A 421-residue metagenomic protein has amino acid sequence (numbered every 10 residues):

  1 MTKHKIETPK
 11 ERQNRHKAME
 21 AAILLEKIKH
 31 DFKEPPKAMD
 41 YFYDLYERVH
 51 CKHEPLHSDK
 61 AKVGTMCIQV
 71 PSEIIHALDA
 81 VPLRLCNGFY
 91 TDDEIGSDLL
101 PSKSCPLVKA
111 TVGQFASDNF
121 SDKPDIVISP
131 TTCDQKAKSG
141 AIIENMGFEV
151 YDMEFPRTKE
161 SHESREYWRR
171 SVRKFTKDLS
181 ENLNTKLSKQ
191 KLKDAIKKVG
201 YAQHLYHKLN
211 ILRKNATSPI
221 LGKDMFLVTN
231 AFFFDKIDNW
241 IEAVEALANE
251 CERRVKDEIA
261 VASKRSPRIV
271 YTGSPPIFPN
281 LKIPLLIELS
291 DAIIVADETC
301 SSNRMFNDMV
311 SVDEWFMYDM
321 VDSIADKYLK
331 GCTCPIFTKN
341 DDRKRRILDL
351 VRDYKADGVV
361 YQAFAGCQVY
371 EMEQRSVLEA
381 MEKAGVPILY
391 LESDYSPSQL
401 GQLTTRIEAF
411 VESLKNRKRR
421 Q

Functional and structural regions predicted by a protein language model:
T2-A61, K177-M309: A charged, amphipathic alpha-helical module
K3, M372-Q421: Peripheral docking tails and interdomain loops at the edges of cofactor- or intermediate-handling domains
K29-K33, Y90-V108, F233-E242, N303-V312 (+1 more regions): Acidic/glycine-enriched edge-of-secondary-structure segments
H57, C67-N87, S274-K339, R345-I347: Redox- and metal-dependent alpha/beta enzyme cores, enriched for Fe-S-associated oxidoreductases and cofactor-handling
K62-A116, P124-D125, S139: An N-terminal, globular interaction/scaffold subdomain
A110-D178: Acidic/His-rich segments in extracytoplasmic proteins that coordinate ligands and/or metal ions
P124, V351, K355-Y361: Proline-aspartate-enriched helix->loop->beta-strand connector
T338-K355, M372-E373: A short, acidic, amphipathic alpha-helical segment used as a generic capping/interface helix at domain edges
